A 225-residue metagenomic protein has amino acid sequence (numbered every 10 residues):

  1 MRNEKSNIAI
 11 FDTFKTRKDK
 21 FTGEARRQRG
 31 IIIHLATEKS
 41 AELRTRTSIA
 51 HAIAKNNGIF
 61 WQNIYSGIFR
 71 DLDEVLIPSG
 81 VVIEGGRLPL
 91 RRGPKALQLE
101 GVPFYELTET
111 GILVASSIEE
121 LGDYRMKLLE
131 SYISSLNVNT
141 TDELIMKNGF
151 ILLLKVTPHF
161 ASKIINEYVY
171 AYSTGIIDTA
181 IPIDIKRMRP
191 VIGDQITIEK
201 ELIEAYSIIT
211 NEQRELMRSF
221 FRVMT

Functional and structural regions predicted by a protein language model:
R2-R44: Short alpha-helical segments that sit at the start of domains
I8-T16, K55, I64-S66, R92: N-terminal pre-domain segments used for targeting or regulation
G23-R26, I59-R87: Short amphipathic alpha-helical interaction segments
A41-Q62: Short acidic, hydrophobic short linear motifs in intrinsically disordered regions
Y65-D73, R92-P94, V156-P158: Compact, well-ordered interaction domains used in eukaryotic information-processing assemblies
G85-L97: Catalytic micro-motifs at enzyme active sites that drive phosphoryl/nucleotidyl and oxygen chemistry
A96-Y132: Short, amphipathic alpha-helical interaction segments positioned at domain boundaries
Y124-R222: Exposed, interaction-prone assembly regions rather than primary DNA-binding/catalytic cores
